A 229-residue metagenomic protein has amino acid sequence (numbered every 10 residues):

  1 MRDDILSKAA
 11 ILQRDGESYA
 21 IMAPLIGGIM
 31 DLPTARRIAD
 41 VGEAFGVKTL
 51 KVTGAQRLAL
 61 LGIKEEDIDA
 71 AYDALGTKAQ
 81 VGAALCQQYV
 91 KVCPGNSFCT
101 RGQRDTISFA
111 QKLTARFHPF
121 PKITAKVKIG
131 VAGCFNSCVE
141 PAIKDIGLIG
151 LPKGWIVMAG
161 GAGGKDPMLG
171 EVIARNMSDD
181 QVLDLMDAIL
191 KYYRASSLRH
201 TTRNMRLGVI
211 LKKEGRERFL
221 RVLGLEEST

Functional and structural regions predicted by a protein language model:
M1-T34: N-terminal basic/disordered segments at the start of proteins
M22-P152: Small-residue-enriched alpha-helical segments and adjacent helix-cap loops that form tight helix-helix packing
D31, G102-T106, A110, S178-V182 (+3 more regions): Generic structural signal for well-ordered, non-membrane alpha-helical segments in soluble metabolic enzymes
R37, D73, R221-T229: Noncatalytic alpha-helical scaffold of FAD-dependent oxidoreductases
V47-G54, I123-K126, A195-L211, T229: Flexible, glycine/charged-enriched surface loops at secondary-structure junctions
E66, I210, E214-E226: Terminal amphipathic helices with adjacent charged low-complexity linkers/tails
G130-F135, N204-R216: A glycine-rich phosphate-binding loop feature that marks nucleotide/adenosyl-phosphate handling sites
G133, S137, A142-M205: Mobile "lid/hinge" segments at catalytic clefts and subdomain interfaces of large enzymes
